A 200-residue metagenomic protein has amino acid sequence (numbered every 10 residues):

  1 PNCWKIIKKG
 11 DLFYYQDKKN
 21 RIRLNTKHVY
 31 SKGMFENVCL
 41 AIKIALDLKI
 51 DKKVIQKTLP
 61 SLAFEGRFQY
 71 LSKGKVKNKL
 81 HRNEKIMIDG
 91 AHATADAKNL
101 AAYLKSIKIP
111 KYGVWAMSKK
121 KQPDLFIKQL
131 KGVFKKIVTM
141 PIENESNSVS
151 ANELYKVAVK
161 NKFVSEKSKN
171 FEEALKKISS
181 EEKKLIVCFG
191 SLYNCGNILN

Functional and structural regions predicted by a protein language model:
P1, S72, K169: Short loop/edge segments at beta-strand edges and connector loops that shape dinucleotide/nucleotide cofactor-binding
P1-L24: Extended acidic/charged loop-beta regions that coordinate divalent cations and stabilize anionic phosphate/carboxylate
P1-N2, H92, W115-K119, M140-S146: Short, acidic/turn-prone active-site loops that include or flank metal/cofactor- and phosphate-binding residues
K9-L12, H81-I86, I127-L185: C-terminal helical cap/extension that packs against the catalytic core of soluble nucleotide-cofactor enzymes
R21-K136: Nucleotide phosphate-binding/pyrophosphate-handling subdomain across enzymes that bind or process nucleotide phosphates
A97-K98, D124-L125, S148-V149, N197-N200: Short glycine-/acidic-enriched loop or helix-start segments at secondary-structure transitions that form or flank
S191: Active-site-proximal loop/hinge segments that shape catalytic or ion-binding/gating pockets
